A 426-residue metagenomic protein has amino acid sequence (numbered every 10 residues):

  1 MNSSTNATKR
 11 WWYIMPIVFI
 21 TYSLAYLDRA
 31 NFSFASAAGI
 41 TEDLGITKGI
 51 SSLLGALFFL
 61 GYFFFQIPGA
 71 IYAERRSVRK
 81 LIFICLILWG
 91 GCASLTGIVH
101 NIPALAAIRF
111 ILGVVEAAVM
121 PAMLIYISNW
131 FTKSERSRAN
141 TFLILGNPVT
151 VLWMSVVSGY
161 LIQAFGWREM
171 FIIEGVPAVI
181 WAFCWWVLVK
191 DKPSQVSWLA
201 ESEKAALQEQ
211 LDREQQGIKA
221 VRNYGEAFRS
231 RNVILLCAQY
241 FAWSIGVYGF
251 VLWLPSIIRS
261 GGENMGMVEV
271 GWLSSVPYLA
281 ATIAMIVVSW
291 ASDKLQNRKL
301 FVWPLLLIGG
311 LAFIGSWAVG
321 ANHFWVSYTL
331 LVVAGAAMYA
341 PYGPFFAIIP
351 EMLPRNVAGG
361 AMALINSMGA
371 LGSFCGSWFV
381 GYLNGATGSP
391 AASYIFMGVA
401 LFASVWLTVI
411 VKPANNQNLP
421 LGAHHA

Functional and structural regions predicted by a protein language model:
S33-F34, A227-S289, Y342, F346 (+1 more regions): Extracytoplasmic gate region of multi-pass secondary transporters
G45, S77, I98-A104, V115 (+4 more regions): Helix-breaking motifs and short loop linkers at transmembrane-helix boundaries and internal kinks in secondary membrane
F64-P103: Conserved MFS/SLC helix-loop-helix module at the cytosolic interface between two early adjacent transmembrane helices
F65-S77, M285-N297, N384-G385: Helix-to-loop junctions at the C-terminal end of transmembrane segments in multipass secondary transporters
E74-L86, D293-L306: Cytoplasmic membrane-interface "Motif A"-like loop-to-helix N-cap segments of 12-TM Major Facilitator Superfamily
I108-G146: Cytoplasmic helix-loop-helix junction between adjacent transmembrane helices in 12-TM secondary transporters
L143-V196: Helix-loop-helix hairpin linking two adjacent transmembrane segments in secondary transporters
R298-I348: C-terminal transmembrane helical hairpin of 12-TM major facilitator-type secondary transporters
